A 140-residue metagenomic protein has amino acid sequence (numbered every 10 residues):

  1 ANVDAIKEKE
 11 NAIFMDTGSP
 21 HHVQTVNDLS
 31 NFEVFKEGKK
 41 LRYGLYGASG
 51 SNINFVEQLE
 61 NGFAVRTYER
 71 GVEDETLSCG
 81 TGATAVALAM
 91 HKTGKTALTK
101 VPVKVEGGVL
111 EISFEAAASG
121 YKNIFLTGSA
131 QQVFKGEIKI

Functional and structural regions predicted by a protein language model:
A1-S78, A85-I140: Active-site proximal loop and beta-alpha junction motif in alpha/beta enzyme cores
